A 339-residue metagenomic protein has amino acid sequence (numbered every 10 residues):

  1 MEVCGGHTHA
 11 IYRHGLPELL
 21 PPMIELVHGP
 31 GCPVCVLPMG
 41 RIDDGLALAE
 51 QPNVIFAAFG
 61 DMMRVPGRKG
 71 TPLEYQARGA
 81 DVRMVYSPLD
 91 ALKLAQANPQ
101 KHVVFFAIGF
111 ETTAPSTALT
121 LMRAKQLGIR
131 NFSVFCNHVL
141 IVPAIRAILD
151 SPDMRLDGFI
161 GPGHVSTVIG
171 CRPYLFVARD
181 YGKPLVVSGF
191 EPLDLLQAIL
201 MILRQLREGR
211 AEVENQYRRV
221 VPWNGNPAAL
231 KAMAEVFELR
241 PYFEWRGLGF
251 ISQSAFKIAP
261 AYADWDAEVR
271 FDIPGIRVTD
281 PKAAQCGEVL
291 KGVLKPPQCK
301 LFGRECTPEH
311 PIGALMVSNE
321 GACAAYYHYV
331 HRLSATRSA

Functional and structural regions predicted by a protein language model:
M1-Q100, A114, A118, M122-L127 (+6 more regions): Metallocofactor- and cofactor-centric catalytic cores in central/energy metabolism, strongly enriched
F59, V85, F106, F135-N137 (+2 more regions): Generic beta-sheet signal
L127-R130, G209: Secondary-structure transition/capping motifs at alpha-helix termini and the adjoining loop/turn into the next element
F135, D153-P222: A conserved active-site cap/scaffold subdomain adjacent to cofactor or substrate pockets
L196-E288: Internal helical hairpin/lid segments
